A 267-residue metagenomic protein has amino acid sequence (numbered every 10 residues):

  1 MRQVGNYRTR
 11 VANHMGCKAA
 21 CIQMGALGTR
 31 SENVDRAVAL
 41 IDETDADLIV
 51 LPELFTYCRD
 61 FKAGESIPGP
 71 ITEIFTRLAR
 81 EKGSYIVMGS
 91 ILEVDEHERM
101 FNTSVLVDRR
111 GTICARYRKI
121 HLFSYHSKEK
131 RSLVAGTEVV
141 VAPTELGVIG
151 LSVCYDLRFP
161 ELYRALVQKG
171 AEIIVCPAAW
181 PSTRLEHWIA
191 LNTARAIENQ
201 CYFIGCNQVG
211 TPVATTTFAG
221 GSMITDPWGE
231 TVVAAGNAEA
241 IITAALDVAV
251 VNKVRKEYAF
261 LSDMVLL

Functional and structural regions predicted by a protein language model:
R2-L48, V175: N-terminal active-site segment of His-dependent metallophosphoesterases
A12-A19, V141-G150, I173: Beta-strand-turn-beta hairpins that frame and shape the catalytic cleft of phosphate-ester-processing enzymes
H14, A115-R116, V141, Q208-L267: C-terminal beta-strand edge segments of enzyme domains
A20, V105-V107, M223, I242: Conserved hydrophobic/aromatic positions in well-ordered beta-strands
L27-R30, D35-R110, R116, P181-C201: Cys-nucleophile CN-hydrolase/nitrilase-fold catalytic domain and related Cys-dependent amidase chemistry that acts on
I49-V50, G147-V153, V175, I204 (+1 more regions): Short hydrophobic-aromatic micro-motifs
P68-M88, R158-I241: CN hydrolase (nitrilase-like) catalytic-core segments centered on the catalytic cysteine and neighboring Lys/Glu
E73, D95-K169, P181-A190, K253-F260: Active-site catalytic loop in hydrolytic enzyme cores
